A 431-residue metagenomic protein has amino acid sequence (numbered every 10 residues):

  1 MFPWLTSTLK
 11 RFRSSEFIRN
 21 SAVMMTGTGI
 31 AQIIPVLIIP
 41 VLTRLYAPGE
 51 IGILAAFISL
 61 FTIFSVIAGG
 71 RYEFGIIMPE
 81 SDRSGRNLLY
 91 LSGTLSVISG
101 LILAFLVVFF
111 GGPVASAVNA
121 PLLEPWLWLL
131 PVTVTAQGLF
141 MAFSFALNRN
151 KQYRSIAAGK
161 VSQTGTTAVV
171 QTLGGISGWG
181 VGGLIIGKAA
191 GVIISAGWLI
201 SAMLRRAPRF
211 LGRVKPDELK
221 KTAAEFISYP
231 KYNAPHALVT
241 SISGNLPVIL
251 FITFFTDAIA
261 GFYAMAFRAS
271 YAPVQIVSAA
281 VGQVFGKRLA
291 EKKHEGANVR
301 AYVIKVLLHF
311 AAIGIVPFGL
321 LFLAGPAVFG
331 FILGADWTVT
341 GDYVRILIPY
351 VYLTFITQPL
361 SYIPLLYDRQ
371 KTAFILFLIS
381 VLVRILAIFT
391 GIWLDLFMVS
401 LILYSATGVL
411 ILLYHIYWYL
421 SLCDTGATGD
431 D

Functional and structural regions predicted by a protein language model:
F2-P3, R13-G70, A104-V108, A168 (+6 more regions): Signature of the first transmembrane helix
F2-R13, V181, L199-G244, K293-A301 (+1 more regions): Interhelical loop/hinge segments that connect adjacent transmembrane helices in multipass membrane
F2-W4, E73, S144-R149, Y153 (+9 more regions): C-terminal transmembrane helix end/exit motif
S14, I18, G75-S84, A136-V161 (+2 more regions): Membrane-interface junctions at transmembrane-helix termini in multi-pass inner-membrane proteins
N20-P35, S162-Q163, T167, L184-M203 (+3 more regions): Transmembrane helical elements of multi-pass membrane transporters/channels
P48, G111-L130, F322-Y352: Interfacial segments at transmembrane-helix termini and the short loops linking adjacent helices
A55, E124-P131, A157-P208, M265-F267 (+2 more regions): Hydrophobic alpha-helical transmembrane segments
V66-S84, R149, A266, S270-E295 (+1 more regions): Helix-loop junctions and terminal segments of transmembrane helices in multi-pass membrane transport/translocation
